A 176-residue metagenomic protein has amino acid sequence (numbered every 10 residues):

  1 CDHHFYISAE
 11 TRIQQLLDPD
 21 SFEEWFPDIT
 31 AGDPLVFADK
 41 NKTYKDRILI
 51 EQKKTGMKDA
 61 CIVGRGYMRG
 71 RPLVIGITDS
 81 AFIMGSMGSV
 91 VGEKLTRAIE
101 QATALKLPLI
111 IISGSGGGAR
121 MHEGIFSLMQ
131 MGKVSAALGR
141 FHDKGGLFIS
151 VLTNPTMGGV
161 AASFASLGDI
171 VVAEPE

Functional and structural regions predicted by a protein language model:
C1-I149, P155, L167: Terminal-region recognition feature
T153-S163: Gly/Ser-rich catalytic serine loop of serine hydrolases
G168-E176: Gly/Pro- and small hydrophobic-enriched strand-loop and loop-to-helix capping segments that sit at the rims
